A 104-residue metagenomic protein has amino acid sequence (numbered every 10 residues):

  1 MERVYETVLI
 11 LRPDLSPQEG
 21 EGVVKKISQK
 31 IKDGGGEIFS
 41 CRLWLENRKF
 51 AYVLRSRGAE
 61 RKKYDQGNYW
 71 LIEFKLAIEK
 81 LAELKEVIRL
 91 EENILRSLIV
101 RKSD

Functional and structural regions predicted by a protein language model:
M1-G67, K75-D104: Long, contiguous binding/interaction regions
